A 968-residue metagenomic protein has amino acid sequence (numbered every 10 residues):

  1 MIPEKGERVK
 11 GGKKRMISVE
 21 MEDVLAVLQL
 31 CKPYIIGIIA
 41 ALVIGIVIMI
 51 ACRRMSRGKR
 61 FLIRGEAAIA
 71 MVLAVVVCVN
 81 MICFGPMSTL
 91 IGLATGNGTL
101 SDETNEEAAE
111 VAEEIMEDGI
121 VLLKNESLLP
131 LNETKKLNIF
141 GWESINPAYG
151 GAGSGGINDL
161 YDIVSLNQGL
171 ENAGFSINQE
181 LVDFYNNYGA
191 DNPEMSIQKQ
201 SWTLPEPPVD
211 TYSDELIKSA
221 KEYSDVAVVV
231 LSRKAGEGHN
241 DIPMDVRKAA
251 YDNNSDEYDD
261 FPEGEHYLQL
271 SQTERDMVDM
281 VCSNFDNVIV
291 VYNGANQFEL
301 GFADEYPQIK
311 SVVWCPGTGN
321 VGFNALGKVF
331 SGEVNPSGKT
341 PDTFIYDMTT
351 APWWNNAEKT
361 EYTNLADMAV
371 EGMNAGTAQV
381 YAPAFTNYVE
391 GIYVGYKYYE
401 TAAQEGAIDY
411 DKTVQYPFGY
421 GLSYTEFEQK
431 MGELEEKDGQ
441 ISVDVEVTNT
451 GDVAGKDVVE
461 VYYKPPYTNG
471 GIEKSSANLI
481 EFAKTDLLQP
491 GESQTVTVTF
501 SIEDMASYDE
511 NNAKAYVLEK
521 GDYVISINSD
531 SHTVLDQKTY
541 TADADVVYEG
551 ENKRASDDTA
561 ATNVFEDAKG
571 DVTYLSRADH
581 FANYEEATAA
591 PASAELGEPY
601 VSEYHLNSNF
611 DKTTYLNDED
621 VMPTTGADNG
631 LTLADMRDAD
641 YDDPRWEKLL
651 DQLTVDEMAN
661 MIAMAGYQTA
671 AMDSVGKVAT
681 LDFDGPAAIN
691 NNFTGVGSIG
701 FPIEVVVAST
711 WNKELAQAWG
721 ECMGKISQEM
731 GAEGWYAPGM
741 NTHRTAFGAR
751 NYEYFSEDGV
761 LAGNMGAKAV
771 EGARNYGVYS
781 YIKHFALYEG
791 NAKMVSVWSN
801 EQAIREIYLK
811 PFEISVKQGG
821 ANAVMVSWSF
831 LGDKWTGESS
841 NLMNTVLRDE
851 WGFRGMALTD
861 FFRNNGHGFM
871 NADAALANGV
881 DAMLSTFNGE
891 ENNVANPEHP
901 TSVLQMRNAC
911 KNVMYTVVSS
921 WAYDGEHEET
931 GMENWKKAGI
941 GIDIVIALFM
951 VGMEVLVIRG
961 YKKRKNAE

Functional and structural regions predicted by a protein language model:
M1-D509, V517-S531, K553-E968: Glycoside hydrolase catalytic-domain context in secreted enzymes
K514: Extracellular/periplasmic metallocenter environments
T533-N552: Short beta-strand elements
